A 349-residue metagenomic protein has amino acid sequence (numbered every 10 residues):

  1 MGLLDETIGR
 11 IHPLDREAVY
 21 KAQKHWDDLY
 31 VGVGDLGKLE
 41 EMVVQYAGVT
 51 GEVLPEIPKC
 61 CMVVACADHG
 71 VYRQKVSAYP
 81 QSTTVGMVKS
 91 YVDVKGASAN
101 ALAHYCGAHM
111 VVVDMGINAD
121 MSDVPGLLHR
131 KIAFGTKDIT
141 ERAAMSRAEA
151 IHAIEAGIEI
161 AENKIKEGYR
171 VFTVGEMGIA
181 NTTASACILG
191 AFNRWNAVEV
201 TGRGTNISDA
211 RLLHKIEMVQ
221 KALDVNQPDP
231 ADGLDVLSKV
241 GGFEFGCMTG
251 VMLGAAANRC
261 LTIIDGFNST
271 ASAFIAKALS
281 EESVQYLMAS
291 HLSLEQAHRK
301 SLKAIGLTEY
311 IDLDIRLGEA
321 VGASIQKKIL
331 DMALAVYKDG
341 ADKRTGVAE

Functional and structural regions predicted by a protein language model:
G2-E349: N-terminal loops that bind phosphate or other acidic moieties and the adjacent beta-alpha structural core
